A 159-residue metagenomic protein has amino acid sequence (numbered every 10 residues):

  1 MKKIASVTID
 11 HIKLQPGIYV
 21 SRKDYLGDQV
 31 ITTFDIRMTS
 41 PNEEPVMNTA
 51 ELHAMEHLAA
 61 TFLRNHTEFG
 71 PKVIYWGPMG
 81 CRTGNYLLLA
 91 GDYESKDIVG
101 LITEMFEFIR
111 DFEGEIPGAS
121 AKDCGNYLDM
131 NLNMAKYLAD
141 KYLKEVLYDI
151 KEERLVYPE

Functional and structural regions predicted by a protein language model:
M1-L63: His/Glu-rich zincin catalytic helix
I4, I9-I12, I18, I31 (+7 more regions): Weak global preference for isoleucine
F34, F62, F69, F106-F108 (+1 more regions): Phenylalanine-focused residue identity feature
P41, P45-D97: M16/MPP (pitrilysin/insulinase) zinc-metallopeptidase core fold and M16-derived inactive scaffolds
A50-L52, E68, D92, L101-T103 (+2 more regions): Generic preference for flexible, low-structure residues
W76-Y148: Active-site-adjacent, His/Asp/Glu-enriched structural segments that form or flank metal-binding and acid/base networks
K144-E159: Histidine-acidic residue clusters that define the catalytic metal-binding segment of zinc metallopeptidase domains
